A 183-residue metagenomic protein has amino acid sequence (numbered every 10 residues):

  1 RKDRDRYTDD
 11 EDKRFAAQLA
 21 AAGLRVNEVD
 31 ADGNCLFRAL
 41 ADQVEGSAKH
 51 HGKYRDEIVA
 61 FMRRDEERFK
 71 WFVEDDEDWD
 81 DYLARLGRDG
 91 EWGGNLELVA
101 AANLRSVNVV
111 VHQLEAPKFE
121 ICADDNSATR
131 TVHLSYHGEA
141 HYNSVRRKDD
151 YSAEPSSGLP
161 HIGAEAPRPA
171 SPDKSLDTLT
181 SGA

Functional and structural regions predicted by a protein language model:
R4-C122: Papain-like cysteine protease catalytic cores
D89, G93-A183: Deubiquitinase catalytic domains
